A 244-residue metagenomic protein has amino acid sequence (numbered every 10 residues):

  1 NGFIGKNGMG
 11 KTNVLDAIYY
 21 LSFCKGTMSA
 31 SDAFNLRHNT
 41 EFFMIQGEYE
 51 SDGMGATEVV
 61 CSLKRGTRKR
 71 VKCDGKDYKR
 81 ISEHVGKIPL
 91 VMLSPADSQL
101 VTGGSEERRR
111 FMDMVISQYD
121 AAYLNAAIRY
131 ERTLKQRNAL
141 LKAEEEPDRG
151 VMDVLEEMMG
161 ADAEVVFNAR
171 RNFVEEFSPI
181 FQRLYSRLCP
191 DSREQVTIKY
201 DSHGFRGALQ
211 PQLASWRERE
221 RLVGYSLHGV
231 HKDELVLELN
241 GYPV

Functional and structural regions predicted by a protein language model:
N1-K6, Y19-Y20, E146-V244: Conserved NTPase motor "head" modules and their coupling/switch loops across ABC/AAA+ ATPases, GTPases, and GHKL ATPases
K11: Conserved lysine of the Walker
Y20-F23, A139: Regular, well-ordered alpha-helical segments
S22-E107, D113-Y123, S178-R183, V196 (+1 more regions): Nucleotide-state sensing region of NTPase/ATPase domains
S31-D32, M112, Y119-R170: Long, non-coiled-coil amphipathic alpha-helical linker/lever segments that couple catalytic cores to other domains
T40-G47, N138, K142, L239: Alpha-helix boundary/capping detector
E107-R108, A122, F173, F205: Short phosphate-engaging motifs
